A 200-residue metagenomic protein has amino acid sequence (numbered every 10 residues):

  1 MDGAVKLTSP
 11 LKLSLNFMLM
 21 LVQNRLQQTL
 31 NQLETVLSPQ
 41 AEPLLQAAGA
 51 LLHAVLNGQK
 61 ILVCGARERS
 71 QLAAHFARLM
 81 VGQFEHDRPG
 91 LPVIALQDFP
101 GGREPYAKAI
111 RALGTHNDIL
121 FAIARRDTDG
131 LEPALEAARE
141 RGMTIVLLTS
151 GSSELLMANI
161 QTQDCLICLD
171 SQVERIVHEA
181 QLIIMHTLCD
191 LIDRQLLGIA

Functional and structural regions predicted by a protein language model:
M1-F17: N-terminal amphipathic/basic-hydrophobic helices that include classical n-h-c signal peptides and signal-anchor
S14-S38: Generic N-terminal amphipathic, Lys/Arg-enriched alpha-helix
L30-L37, V55, F84, I192 (+1 more regions): Structural signal for hydrophobic packing residues in well-ordered secondary-structure cores of soluble enzyme domains
P39-N57: A short, well-structured juxtamembrane/interface segment
L44-A48, R69, R78: N-terminal, charged amphipathic alpha-helical interaction modules
H53-R67: Glycine-rich phosphate/diphosphate-binding loops and the adjacent beta-loop-alpha structural elements that coordinate
L62, A66, L72-G198: Glycine-rich phosphate-binding loops that contact phosphosugars or nucleotide phosphates
